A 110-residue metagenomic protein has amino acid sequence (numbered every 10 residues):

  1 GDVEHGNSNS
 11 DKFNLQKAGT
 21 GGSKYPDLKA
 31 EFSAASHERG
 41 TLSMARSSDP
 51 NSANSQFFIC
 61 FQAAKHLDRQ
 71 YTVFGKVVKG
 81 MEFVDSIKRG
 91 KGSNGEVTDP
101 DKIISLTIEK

Functional and structural regions predicted by a protein language model:
G1-K110: Cyclophilin-like peptidyl-prolyl cis-trans isomerases
